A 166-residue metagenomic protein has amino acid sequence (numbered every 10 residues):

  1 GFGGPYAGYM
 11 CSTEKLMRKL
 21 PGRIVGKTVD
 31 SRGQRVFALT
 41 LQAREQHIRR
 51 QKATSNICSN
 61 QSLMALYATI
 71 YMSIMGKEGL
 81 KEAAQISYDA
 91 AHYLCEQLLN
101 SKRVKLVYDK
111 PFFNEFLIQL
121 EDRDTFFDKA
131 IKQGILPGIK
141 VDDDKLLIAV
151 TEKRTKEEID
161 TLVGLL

Functional and structural regions predicted by a protein language model:
G1-K102, L106-D109: Active-site C-terminal subdomain of aminotransferase-like
R32, E78-L162: Conserved C-terminal alpha-helix-loop-beta "cap" of PLP-dependent enzymes that closes/shapes the active-site mouth
L165-L166: C-terminal alpha-helix
